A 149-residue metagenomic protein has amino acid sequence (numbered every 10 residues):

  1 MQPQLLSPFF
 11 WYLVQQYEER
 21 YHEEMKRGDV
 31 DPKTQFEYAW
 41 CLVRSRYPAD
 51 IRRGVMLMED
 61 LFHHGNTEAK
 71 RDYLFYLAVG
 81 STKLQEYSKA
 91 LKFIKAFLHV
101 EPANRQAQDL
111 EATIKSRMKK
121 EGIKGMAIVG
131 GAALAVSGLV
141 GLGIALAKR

Functional and structural regions predicted by a protein language model:
M1-A49, H64, R117-R149: N-terminal alpha-helical interaction modules that lie
V14, P48-I51, Y87, N104: TPR-repeat structural position
E24, L61, A96-F97: Canonical positions in the second alpha-helix
D31, K70, A103-N104: Residue-level recognition of tetratricopeptide repeat
E37, C41, F75-Y76, K83 (+1 more regions): "A position-specific structural signal for the A-helix of alpha-solenoid helical repeats
K89-G122: Juxtamembrane amphipathic/hinge helix adjacent to a transmembrane helix
